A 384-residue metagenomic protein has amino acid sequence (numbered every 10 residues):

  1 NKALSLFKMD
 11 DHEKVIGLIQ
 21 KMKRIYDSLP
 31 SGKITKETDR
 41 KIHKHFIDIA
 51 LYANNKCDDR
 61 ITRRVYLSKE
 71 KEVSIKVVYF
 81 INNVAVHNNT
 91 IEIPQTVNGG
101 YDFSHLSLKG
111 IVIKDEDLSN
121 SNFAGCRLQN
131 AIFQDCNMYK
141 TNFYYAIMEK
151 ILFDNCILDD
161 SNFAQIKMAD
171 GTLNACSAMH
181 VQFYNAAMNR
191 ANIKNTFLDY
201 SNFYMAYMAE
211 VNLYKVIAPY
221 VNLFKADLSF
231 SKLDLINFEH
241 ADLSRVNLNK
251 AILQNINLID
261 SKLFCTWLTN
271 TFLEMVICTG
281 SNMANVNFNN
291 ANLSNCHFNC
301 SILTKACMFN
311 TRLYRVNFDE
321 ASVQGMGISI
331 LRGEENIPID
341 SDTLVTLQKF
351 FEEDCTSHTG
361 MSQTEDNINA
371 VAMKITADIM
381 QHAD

Functional and structural regions predicted by a protein language model:
M9-V15, P30-E37, D59, T359: Charged, low-complexity interaction regions
K14, I42, T62, K69-V73: Positions within the helices of HEAT/ARM-like alpha-solenoid repeats
L18-M22: Amphipathic alpha-helical elements of HEAT/ARM-like alpha-solenoid repeat scaffolds that form extended
F80-A383: Tandem repeat scaffolds
